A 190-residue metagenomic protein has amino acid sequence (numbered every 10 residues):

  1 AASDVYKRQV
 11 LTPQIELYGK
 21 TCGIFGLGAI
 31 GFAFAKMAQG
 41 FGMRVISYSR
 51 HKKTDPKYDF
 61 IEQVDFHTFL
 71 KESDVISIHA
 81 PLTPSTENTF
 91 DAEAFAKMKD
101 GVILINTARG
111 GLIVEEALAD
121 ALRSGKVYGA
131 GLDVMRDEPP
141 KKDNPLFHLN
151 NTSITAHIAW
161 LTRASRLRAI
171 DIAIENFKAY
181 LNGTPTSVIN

Functional and structural regions predicted by a protein language model:
A1-Y6: Short, small-residue-biased leader/transition segments that mark boundaries at the very start of proteins
L11-P13, R136-N190: C-terminal helix-to-coil terminal segments
L27-G28: Glycine-rich Rossmann-fold phosphate-binding loop(s) that bind the pyrophosphate of adenine dinucleotide cofactors
G31-F32: N-terminal Rossmann-fold NAD(P) dinucleotide-binding loop
A35, Q39, L122: Gly/Ala-rich phosphate-binding loop of Rossmann-like dinucleotide-binding domains, activating on the conserved
I46: Conserved beta-strand positions in the Rossmann-like core of class I SAM-dependent methyltransferases
H51-P145: Rossmann-like adenosine-cofactor binding region
